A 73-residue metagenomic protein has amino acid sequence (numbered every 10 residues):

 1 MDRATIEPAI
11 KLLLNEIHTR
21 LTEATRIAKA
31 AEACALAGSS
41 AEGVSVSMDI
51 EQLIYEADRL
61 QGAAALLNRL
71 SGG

Functional and structural regions predicted by a protein language model:
M1-C34, L66: N-terminal acidic leader/helix
A30-L70: Short, charge-rich amphipathic interface segments used for partner binding and complex assembly
